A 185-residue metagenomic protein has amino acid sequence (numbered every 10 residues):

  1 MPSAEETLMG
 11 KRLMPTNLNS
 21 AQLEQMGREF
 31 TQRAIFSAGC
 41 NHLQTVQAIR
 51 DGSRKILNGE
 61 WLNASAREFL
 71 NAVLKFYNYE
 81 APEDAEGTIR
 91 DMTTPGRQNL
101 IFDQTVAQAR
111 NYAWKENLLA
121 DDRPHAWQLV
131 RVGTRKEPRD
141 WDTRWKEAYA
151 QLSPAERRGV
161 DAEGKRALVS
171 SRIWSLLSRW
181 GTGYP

Functional and structural regions predicted by a protein language model:
M1-Y184: Domain-core detector
